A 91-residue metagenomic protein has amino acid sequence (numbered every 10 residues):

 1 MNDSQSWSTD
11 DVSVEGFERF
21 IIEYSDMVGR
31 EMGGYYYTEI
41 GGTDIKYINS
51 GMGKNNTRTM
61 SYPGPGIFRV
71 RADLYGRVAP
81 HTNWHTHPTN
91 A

Functional and structural regions predicted by a protein language model:
M1-P80, T89-A91: Conserved beta-strand-loop surface patch within small alpha/beta domains used for substrate/adaptor or ligand engagement
T86: Conserved residues at the C-terminal ends of beta-strands
